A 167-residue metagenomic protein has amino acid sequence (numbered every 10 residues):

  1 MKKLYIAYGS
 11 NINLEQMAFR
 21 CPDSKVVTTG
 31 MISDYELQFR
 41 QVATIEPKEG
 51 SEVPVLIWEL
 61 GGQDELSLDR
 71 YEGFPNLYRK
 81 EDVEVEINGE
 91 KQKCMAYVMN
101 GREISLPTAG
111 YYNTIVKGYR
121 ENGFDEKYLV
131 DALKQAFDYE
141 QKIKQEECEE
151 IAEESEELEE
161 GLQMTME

Functional and structural regions predicted by a protein language model:
M1-E167: Glycine-aromatic micro-motifs
